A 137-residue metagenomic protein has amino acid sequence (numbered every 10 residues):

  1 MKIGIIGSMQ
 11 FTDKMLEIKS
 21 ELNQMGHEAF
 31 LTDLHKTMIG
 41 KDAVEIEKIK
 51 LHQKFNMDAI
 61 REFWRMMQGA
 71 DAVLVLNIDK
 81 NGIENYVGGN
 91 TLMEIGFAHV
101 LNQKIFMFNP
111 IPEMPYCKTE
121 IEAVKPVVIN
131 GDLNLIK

Functional and structural regions predicted by a protein language model:
M1-K137: Conserved catalytic or regulatory cores that recognize and/or transform ribose-phosphate-containing ligands
